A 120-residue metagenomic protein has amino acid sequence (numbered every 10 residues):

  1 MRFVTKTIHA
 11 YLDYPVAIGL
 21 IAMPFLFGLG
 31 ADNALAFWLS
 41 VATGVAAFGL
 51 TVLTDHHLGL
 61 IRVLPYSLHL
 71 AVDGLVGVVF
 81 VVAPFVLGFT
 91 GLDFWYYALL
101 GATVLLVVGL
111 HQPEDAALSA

Functional and structural regions predicted by a protein language model:
M1-I8, A31-L35, H57-S67, G88-G91: Juxtamembrane loop-transmembrane helix junctions in multi-pass integral membrane proteins, especially the extracellular
M1-Y11, P113-A120: Intrinsic N-terminal pre-sequences and regulatory tails
Y14-L35: Membrane-helix boundary elements
L35-L68, L106-A116: A low-complexity, Ser/Thr/Gly/Pro-enriched, surface-exposed linker/loop concept that marks segments flanking
L68-A83: Hydrophobic alpha-helical membrane segments
V82-Y96: Membrane-helix boundary connector in multi-pass membrane proteins
L92-P113: Alpha-helical membrane-associated segments of multi-pass integral membrane proteins
